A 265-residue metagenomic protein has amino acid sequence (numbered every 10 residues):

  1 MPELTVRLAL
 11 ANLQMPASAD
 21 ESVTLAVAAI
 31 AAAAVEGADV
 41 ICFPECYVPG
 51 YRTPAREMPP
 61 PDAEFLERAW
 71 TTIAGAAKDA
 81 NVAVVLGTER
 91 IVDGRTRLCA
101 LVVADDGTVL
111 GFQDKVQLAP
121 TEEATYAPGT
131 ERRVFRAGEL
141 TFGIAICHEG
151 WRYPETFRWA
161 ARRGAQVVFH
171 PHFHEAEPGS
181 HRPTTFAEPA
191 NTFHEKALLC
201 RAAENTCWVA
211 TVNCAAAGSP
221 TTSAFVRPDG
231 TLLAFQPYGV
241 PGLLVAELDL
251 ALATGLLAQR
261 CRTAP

Functional and structural regions predicted by a protein language model:
E3-A9: Extreme N-terminal starter segment of soluble prokaryotic enzymes
N12-S18: Short polar catalytic/cofactor-binding loops
A31-A34, A161: Non-catalytic positions within long, well-ordered alpha-helices that form the structural scaffold/packing of enzyme
D39-V40, V167: Structural motif
C46-F65, G94-T96: Metal-dependent catalytic neighborhoods of phosphoester/phosphodiester hydrolases
F65-V85, W151-G242: CN hydrolase (nitrilase-like) catalytic-core segments centered on the catalytic cysteine and neighboring Lys/Glu
L86-T88, C99-V102, R133, S223-F225 (+1 more regions): Short beta-strand scaffold segments in enzyme catalytic cores
I91-N191, K196, L252-A264: Active-site catalytic loop in hydrolytic enzyme cores
